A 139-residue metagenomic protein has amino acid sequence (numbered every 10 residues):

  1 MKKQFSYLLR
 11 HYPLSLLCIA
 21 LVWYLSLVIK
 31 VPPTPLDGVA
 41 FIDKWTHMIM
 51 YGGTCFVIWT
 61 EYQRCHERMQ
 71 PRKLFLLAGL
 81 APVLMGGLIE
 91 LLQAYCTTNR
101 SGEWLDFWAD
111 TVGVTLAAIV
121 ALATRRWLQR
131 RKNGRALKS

Functional and structural regions predicted by a protein language model:
M1-F107, T111-S139: Bulky hydrophobic segments
